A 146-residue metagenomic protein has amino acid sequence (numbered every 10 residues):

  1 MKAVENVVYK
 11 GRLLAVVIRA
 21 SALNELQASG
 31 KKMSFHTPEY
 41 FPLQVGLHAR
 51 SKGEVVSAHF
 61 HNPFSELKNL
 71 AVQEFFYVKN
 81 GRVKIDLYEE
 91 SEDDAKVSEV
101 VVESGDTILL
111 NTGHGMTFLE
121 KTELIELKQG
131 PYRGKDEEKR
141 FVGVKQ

Functional and structural regions predicted by a protein language model:
M1-S51: A short, N-terminal "cap"/entry segment at the start of jelly-roll beta-barrel domains of the cupin/DSBH fold
V4, G115-Q146: Double-stranded beta-helix
L47-L70: Conserved short histidine dyad/triad with adjacent acidic residue
S51-K52, A71-E89: Glycine- and acidic-residue-biased ligand/ion/polar-headgroup-sensing regions
A58, I85-D86, I108-E120, I125-E126: Short beta-strand His + acidic residue motifs that chelate non-heme Fe in jelly-roll/DSBH and cupin folds
F64-S65, S91-D93, P131-R133: Short, surface-exposed beta-strand-loop junctions and turns on beta-sheet-rich folds
E89-T112: Short acidic-glycine-tyrosine-enriched beta hairpin
